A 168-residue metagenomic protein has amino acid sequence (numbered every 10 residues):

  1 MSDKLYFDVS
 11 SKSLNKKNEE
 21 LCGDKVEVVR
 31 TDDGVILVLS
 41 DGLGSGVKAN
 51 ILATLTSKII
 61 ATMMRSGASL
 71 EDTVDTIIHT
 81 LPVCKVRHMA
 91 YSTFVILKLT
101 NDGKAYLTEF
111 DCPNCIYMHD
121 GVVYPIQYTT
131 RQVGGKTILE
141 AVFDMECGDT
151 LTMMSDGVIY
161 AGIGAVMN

Functional and structural regions predicted by a protein language model:
M1-E20: Regulatory cytosolic signal-relay segments
D3-F7, T31-G34, N101-K104, E146-D149: Beta-strand-turn-beta hairpins that frame and shape the catalytic cleft of phosphate-ester-processing enzymes
L5-S11, L37, G103-E109, V122-Y128: Short, well-ordered strand-loop elements centered on a beta-strand within folded domains, enriched for acidic residues
E19-D32, P125-G162: Acidic loop->beta-strand submotif enriched in PP2C/PPM serine/threonine phosphatases
C22, I51-G121, Q132, I138: Catalytic core of PPM/PP2C metal-dependent serine/threonine phosphatase domains
K25-I78, T152, Y160-M167: Primarily the active-site beta-strand->alpha-helix module of PP2C/PPM metal-dependent phosphatases, and frequently
L39, T108-F110, M153-S155: Short beta-strand segments
L43-S45, C112-C115, V123-Y124, I159-Y160: Short, surface-exposed beta-strand-loop junctions and turns on beta-sheet-rich folds
